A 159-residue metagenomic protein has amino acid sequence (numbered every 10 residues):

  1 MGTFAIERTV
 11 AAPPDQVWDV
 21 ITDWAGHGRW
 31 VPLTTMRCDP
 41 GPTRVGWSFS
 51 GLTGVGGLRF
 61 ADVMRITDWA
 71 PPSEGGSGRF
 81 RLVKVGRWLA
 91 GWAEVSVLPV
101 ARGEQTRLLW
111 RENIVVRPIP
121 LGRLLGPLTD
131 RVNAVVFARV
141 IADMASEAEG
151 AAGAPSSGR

Functional and structural regions predicted by a protein language model:
M1-R44, R159: Hydrophobic ligand-binding cavity/cleft-lining segments
T3-A5, R59-M64, L89-E94: Short, surface-exposed coil-to-beta transition loops
A12, V55-G57, I114-V116: Beta-strand elements of well-folded, non-transmembrane domains
P14, P42-T43, D68-G76, S96-R107: A short, structured loop/turn motif at beta-sheet edges
V17-I21, H27, F49, I66 (+4 more regions): Hydrophobic pocket/interface hotspot
S48-V55, R79-G86: Short beta-strand segments that buttress and anchor functional surface loops
L58-W69, R81-K84: Helix-adjacent hinge/juxtasegments
V83-R139, S146, P155: Beta-strand/loop substructures that line and gate deep hydrophobic ligand-binding cavities in soluble
